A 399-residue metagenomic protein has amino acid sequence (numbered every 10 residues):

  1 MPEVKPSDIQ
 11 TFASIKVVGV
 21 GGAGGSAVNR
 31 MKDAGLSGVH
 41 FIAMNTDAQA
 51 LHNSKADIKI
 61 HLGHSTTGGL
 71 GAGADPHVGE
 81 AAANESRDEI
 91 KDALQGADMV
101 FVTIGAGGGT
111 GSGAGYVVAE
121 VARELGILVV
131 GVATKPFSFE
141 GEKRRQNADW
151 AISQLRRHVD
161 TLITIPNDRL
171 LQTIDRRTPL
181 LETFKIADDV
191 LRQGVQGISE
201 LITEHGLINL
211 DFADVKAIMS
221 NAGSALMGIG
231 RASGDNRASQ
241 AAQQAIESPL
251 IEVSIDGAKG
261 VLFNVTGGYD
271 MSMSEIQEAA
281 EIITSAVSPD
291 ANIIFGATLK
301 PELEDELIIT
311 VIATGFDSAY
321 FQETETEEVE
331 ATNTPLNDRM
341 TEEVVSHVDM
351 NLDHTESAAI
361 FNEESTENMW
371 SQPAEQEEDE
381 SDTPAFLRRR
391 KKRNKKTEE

Functional and structural regions predicted by a protein language model:
M1-E399: Tubulin/FtsZ superfamily GTPase core signature
